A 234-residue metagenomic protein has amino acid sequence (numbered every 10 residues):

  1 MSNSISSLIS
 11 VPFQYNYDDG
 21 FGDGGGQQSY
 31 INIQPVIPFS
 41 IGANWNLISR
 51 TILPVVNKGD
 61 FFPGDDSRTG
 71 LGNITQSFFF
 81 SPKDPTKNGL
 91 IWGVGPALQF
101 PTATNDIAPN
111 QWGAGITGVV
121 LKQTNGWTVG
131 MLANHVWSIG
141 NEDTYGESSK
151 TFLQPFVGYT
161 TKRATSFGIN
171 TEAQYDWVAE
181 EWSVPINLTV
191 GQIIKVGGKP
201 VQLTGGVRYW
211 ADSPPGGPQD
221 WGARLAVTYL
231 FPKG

Functional and structural regions predicted by a protein language model:
M1-G234: Transmembrane beta-barrel domains of Gram-negative outer membranes and organellar outer membranes
